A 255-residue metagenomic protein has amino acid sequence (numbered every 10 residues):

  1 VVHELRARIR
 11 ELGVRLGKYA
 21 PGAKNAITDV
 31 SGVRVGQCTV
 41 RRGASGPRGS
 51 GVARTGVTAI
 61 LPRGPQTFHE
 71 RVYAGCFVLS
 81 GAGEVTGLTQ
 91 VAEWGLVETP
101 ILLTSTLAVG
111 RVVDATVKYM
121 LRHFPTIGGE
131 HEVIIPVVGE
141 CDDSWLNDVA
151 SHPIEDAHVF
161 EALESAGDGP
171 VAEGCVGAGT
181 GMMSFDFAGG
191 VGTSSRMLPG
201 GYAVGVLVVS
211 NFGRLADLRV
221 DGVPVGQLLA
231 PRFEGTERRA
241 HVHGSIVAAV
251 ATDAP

Functional and structural regions predicted by a protein language model:
V2-P255: A structural signal for small-residue-enriched, beta-sheet-centric alpha/beta enzyme cores and oligomeric scaffold folds
